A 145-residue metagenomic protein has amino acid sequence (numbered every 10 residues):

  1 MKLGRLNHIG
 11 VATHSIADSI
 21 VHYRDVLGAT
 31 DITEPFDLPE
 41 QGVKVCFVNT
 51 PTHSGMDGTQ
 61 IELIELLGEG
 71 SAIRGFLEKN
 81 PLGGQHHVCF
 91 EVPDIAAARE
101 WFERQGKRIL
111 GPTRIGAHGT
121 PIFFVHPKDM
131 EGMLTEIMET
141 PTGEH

Functional and structural regions predicted by a protein language model:
M1, V11-G58, A97-T120, V125: Core segments of cupin and vicinal oxygen chelate
L6-H14, C46-T59, L67-G68, I73-A97: Vicinal oxygen chelate
G58, M130-M133: Coil-to-beta-strand transition motifs
H86, P121-F123, M133-T135: Generic beta-strand structural signal
M138-G143: Short beta-strand-to-coil "C-cap" segments at the C-terminal boundary of structured domains/repeats, marking
